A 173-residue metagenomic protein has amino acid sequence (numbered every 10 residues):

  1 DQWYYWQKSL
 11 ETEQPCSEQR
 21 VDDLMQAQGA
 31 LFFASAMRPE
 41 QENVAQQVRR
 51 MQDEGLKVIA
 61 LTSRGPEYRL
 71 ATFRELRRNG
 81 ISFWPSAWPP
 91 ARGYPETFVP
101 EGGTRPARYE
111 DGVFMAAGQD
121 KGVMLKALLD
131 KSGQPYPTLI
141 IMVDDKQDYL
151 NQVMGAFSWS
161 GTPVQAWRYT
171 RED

Functional and structural regions predicted by a protein language model:
D1-E101, Y109, M115: Alpha-helical substrate-recognition element adjacent to the catalytic core
R38-Q41, Q119-G122, Q147: Non-membrane alpha-helical structural segments and their capping/turn regions in soluble enzymes
Q52-I59, R108-E110, P135-L139, S160-Q165: Loop/turn elements at helix/coil->beta-strand transitions in domains of secreted/extracellular proteins
P66, P137-D173: Acidic, Mg2+-coordinating phosphoryl-transfer loop and its flanking beta/alpha structural elements, shared across
E67, R77-R78, Q119-K131: Short loop-to-alpha-helix "cap/lid" segments that border enzyme active sites across diverse enzyme classes
A71-L76, M124, Y149-Q152: Alpha-helical scaffold elements adjacent to nucleotide-binding pockets in ATP/GTP-utilizing enzyme cores
R74-I81, D130-Q134, M154-T162: Short, surface-exposed basic-aromatic patches at helix termini and helix-loop junctions that form
E101-Q119, K131-Q134: Thiol/selenol-based redox catalytic cores and closely related redox-interacting motifs
